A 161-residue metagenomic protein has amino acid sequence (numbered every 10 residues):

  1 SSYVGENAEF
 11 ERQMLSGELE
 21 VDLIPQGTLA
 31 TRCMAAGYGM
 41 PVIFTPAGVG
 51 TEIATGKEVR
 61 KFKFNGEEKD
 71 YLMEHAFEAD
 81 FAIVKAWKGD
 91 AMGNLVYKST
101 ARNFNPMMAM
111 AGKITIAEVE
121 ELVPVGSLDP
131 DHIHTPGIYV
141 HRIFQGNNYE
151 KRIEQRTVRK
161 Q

Functional and structural regions predicted by a protein language model:
S1-Q161: Conserved alpha/beta enzyme-core scaffold
